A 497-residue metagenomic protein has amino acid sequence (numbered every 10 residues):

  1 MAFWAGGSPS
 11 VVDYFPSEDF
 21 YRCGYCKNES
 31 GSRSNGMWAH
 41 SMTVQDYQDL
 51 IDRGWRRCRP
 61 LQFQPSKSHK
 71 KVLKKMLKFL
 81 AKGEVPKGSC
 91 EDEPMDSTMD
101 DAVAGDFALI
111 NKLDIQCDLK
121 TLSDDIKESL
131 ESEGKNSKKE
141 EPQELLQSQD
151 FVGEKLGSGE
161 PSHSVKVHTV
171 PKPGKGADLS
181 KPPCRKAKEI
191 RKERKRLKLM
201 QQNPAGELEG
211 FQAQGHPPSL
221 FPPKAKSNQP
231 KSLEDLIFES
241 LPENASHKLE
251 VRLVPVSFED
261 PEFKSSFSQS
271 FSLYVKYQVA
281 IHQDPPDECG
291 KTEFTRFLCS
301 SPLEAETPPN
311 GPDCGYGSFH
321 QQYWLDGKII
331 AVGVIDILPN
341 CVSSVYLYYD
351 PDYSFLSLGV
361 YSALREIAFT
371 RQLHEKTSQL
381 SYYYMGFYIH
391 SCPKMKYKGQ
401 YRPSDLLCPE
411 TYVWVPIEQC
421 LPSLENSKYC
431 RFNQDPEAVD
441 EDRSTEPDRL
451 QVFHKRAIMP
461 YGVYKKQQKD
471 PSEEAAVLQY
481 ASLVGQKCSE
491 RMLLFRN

Functional and structural regions predicted by a protein language model:
M1-Y25: Intrinsically disordered, low-structural-confidence terminal and linker regions
A2-S10, C58-F355, P447-N497: A conserved beta-strand-loop-helix scaffold within acyl/acetyltransferase catalytic domains
P9, F15, S41-M42, D46-R56 (+1 more regions): N-terminal intrinsically disordered, low-complexity regulatory domains of eukaryotic DNA/chromatin-associated proteins
E29-S32, S41-M42, R59: Terminal, non-catalytic protein-protein interaction segments that mediate quaternary/complex assembly
L50, Y274, K398: A residue-level signal for conserved active-site and pocket-lining positions in enzyme catalytic cores
Q322-D405: Aromatic (often tryptophan-rich) hydrophobic motifs at membrane interfaces
K376-E441: Active-site/acyl-donor-binding loops of N-acyltransferases
V415-E473: His-Asp-centered catalytic microenvironments across diverse enzyme cores, prominently the transglutaminase-like
